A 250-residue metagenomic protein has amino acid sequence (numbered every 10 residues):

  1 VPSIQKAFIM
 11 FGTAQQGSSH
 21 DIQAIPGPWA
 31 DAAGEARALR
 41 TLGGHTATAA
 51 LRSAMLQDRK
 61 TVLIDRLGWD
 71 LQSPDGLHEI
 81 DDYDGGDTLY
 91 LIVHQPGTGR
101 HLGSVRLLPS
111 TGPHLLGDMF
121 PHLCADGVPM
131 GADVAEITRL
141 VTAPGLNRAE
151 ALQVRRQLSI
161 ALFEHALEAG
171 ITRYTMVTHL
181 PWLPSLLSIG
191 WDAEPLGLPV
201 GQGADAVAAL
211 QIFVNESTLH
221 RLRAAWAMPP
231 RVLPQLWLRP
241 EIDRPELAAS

Functional and structural regions predicted by a protein language model:
V1-I9: Short, Lys/Arg-enriched N-terminal segments with co-localized hydrophobic residues within the first ~10-30 amino acids
A7, H20-E79, I92: Short amphipathic alpha-helix that is part of the acyltransferase structural core
D65, Q95-G99, E164-R173, R244: Secondary-structure boundary elements
D75-D82, G197-V200: Short, solvent-exposed loop/turn elements at beta->coil junctions and helix N-caps that rim active or binding pockets
D81-I92, G112-L115: A short helix-loop-beta-strand connector motif used in the catalytic cores of GNAT acetyltransferases and, in some
Q95-V128: Short, His- and charge-rich active-site/binding loops that engage polyanionic ligands
L115, P121-V207, I212, E216: Acyl-donor binding region in acyl/amide transferases
R139, A204-S250: Charge-rich, low-complexity intrinsically disordered segments
